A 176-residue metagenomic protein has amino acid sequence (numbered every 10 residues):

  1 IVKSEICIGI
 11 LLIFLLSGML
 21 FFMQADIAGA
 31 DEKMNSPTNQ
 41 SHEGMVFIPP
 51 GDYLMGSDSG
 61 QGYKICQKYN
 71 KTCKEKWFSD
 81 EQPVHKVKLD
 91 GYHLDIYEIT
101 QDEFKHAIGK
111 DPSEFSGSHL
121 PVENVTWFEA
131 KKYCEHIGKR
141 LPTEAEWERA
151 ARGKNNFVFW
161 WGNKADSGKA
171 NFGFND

Functional and structural regions predicted by a protein language model:
I1-L11: Bacterial N-terminal signal peptides that target proteins for export
I10-F21: Bacterial N-terminal signal peptides
A25-A30: Boundary at the C-terminal end of the N-terminal hydrophobic targeting segment
M34-T38: N-terminal pre-domain segments of enzymes
N39-S113, V125-F128: A short glycine-rich, aromatic-capped structural motif
I48, L54, S59-Y63, Q67-C73 (+1 more regions): Functional-site microenvironments in short loops/helix caps that host divalent-cation chemistry
